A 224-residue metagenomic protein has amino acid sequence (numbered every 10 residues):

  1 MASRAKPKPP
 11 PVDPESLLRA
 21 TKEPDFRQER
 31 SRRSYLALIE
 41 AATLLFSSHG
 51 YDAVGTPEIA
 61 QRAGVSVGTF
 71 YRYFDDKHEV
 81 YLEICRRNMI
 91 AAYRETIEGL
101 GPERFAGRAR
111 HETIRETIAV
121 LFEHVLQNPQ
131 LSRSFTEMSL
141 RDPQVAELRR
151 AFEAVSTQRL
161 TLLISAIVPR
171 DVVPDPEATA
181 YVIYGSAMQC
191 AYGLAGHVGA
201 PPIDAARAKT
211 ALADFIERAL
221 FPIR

Functional and structural regions predicted by a protein language model:
M1-R33, D171, R224: N-terminal intrinsically disordered/low-complexity leader segments
R33, A37, L45-E79, E83: Helix-turn-helix
L38-F46, L121, A187: Short hydrophobic clusters on alpha-helical segments that form packing/core surfaces in small helical domains
E83, I97-L126, I183, K209: Hydrophobic alpha-helical connector segments
R86-A92: Short, basic, alpha-helical segments at the C-terminal edge of helix-turn-helix-like DNA-binding modules
P102-G107, Q127, D142-P143, E153-A180 (+2 more regions): Hydrophobic alpha-helical bundle segments that form small-molecule/ligand-binding pockets
H111-E116, Q127-Q158: Short secondary-structure transition hinges
R133, A146, I167-D214: Hydrophobic/aromatic-rich alpha-helical bundle segments in the mid-to-C-terminal region
